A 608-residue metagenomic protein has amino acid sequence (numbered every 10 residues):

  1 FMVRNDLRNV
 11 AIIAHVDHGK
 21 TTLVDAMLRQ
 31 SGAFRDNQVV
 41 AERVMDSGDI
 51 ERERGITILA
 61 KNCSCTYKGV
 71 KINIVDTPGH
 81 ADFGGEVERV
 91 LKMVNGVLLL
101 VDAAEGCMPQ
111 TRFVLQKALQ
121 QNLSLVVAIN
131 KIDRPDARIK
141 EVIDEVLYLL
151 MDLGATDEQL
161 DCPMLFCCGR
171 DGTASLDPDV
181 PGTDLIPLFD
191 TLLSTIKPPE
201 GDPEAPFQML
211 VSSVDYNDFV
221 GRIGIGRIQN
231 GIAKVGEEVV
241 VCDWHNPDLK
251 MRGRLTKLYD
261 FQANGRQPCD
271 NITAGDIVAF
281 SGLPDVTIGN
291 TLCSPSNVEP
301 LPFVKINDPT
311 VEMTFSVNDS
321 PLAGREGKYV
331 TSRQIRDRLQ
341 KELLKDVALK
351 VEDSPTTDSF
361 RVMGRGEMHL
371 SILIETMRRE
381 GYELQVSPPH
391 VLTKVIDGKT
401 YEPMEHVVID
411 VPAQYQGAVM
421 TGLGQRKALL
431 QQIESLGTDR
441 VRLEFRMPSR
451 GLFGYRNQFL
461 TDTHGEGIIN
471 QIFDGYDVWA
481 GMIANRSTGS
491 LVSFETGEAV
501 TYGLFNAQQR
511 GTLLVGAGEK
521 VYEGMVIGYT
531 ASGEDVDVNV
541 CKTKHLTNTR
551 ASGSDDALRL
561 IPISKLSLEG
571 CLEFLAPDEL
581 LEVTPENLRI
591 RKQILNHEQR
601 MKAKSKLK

Functional and structural regions predicted by a protein language model:
F1-V101, E105, E145, V214-N217: P-loop NTPase switch module centered on the Walker A-proximal segment
V39-M45, L153-L165, P199-L210, P247-F261 (+8 more regions): Interdomain boundary/hinge elements
S124, R134-S194: Canonical P-loop GTPase G-domain recognition
C168, S354-H369: Short glycine/threonine-rich beta-strand-turn micro-motifs
Q208-M313, P321-R325, T488, G497-T547 (+2 more regions): Conserved nucleotide-binding/hydrolysis modules and their immediate coupling elements across P-loop/ASCE NTPase motors
I232, P284-D285, G364-L370, P412-Q416 (+1 more regions): Helix N-cap motif at beta-to-alpha junctions
F261-C269, Y401, M447, N457-D462 (+2 more regions): Long insertion/accessory domains within large nucleic-acid-processing enzymes
S320-L343, A557, I561: A short, contiguous, amphipathic alpha-helix enriched in charged residues
